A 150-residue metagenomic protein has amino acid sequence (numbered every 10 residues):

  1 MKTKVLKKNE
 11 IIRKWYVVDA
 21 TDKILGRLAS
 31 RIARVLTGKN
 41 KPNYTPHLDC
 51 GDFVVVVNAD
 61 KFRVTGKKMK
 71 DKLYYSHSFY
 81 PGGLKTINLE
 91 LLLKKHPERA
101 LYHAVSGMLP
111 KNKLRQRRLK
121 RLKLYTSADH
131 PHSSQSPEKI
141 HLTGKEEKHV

Functional and structural regions predicted by a protein language model:
M1-S106, P110-K113, P131-V150: Ribosome large-subunit tunnel/peptidyl-transferase-proximal elements
L114-S134: Internal, active-site/partner-interface "lid" segment
